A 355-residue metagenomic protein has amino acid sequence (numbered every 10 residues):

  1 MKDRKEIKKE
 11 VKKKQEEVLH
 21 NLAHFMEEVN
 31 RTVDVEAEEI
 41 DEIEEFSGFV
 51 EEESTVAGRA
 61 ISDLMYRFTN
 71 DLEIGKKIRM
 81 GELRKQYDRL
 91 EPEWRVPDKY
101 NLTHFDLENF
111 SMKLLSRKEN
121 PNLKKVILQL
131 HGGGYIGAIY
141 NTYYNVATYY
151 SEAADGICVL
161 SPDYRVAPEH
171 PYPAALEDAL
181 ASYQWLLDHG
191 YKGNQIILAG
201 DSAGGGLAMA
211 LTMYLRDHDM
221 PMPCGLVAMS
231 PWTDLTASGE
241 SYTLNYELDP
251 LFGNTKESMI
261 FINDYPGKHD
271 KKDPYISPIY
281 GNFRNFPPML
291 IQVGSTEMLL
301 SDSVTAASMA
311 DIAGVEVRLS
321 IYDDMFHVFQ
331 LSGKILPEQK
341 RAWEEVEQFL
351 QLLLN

Functional and structural regions predicted by a protein language model:
M1-R117, N355: A glycine/proline-hinged amphipathic helix-loop "lid/cap" segment that gates access to hydrophobic ligand pockets
I7-E10, E17-N21, M26, N30 (+2 more regions): Alpha/beta-hydrolase superfamily serine-hydrolase fold, recognizing
